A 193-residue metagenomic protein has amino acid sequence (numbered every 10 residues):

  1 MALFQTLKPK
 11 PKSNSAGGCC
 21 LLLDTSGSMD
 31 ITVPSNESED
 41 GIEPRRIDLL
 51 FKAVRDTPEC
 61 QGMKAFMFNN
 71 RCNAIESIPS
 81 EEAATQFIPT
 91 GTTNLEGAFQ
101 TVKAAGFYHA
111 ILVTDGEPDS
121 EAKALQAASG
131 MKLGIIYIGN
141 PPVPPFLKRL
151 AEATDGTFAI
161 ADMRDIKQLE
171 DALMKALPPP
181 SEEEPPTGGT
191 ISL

Functional and structural regions predicted by a protein language model:
M1-N14: Negatively charged sequence features
A16-C19, G27-A65, F87: …and closely analogous acidic/polar surface helices at protein-protein or active-site interfaces in A-domain-like
G17, Q61-G62, G106-Y108, M131: Short coil/turn segments at beta-strand junctions that form active-site/ligand-binding loops
C19-L21, L112: Residue-level marker for buried hydrophobic side chains located in beta-strands that build the well-ordered beta-sheet
D24: Residues that scaffold, gate, or flank divalent-cation-dependent active/transport sites
F51, K64-E121, I138-K148: Von Willebrand factor
Q86-P89, G116-R164, E170-M174: VWA/integrin I-like adhesion module and closely mimicked acidic/polar interface patches used
R164-L193: C-terminal "exit" segments of structured domains
